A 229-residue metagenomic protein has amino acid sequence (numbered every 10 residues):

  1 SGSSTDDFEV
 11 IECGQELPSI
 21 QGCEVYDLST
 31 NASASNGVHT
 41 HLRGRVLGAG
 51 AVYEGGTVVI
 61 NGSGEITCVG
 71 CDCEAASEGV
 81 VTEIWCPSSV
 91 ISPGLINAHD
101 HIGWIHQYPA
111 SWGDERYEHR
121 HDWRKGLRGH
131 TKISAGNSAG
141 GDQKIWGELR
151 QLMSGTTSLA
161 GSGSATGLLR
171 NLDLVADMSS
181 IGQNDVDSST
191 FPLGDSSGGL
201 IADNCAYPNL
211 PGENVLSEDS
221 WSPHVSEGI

Functional and structural regions predicted by a protein language model:
S1-D7: Ser/Thr-rich, Pro/Gly/Ala-heavy low-complexity intrinsically disordered linkers and tails of secreted extracellular
V10-H39, G48-S92, I181, D185-S196: Histidine-rich, glycine-flanked metal-binding segment
H39, L95, S220: Hydrophobic "anchor" residues on beta-strands that sit immediately upstream of conserved functional sites
G44, V58, G64, S88 (+3 more regions): Divalent metal-coordination and catalytic microenvironments
G70-D72, C86-P87, A98-D100, G161-S164 (+1 more regions): Active-site-proximal beta-strand/loop segments in catalytic clefts of secreted hydrolases
P87-R150: Metal-associated gating/positioning segment near the N- to mid-region
A160-I229: Metal-coordinating catalytic core of metallo-dependent amide/deamination hydrolases
